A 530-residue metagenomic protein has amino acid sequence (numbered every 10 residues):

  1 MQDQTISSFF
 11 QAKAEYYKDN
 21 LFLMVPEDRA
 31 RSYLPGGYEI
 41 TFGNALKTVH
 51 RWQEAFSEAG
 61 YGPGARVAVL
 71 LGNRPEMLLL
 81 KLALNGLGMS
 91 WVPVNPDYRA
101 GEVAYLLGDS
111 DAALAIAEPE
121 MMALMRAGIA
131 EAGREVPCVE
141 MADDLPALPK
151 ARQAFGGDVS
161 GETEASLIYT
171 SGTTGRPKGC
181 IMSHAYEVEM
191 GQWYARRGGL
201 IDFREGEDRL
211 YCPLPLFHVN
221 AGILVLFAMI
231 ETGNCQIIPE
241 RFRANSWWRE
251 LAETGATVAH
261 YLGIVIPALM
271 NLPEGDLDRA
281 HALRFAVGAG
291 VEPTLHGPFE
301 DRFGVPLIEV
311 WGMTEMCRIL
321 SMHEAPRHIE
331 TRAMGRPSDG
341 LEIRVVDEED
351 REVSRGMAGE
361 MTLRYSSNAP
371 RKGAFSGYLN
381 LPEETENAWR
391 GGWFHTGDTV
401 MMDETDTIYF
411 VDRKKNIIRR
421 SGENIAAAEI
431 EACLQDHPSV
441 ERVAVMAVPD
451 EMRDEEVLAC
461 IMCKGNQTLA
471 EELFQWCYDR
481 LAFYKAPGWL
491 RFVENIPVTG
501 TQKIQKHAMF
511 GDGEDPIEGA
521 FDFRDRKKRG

Functional and structural regions predicted by a protein language model:
M1-Q4, D143-E164: Flexible, low-complexity linker/hinge segments
Q2, L23-R74, L78-L82, R99-A104 (+1 more regions): Conserved AMP-binding/adenylate-forming core of the ANL superfamily
F9-F10, E58-A59, L82, G86-P149 (+5 more regions): Structural core segment of the AMP-binding/adenylate-forming
E58-Y61, A154-E162, L167-C212, T232-N234: Conserved adenylate-forming
Y98, A115, I343, E349 (+7 more regions): AMP-binding/adenylate-forming catalytic core of the ANL superfamily
V188-R209, F217-T257, A268, L272: Conserved AMP-binding/adenylation subdomain of ANL enzymes
E231, E253-Y261, M270-I329, E342 (+1 more regions): Gly/Ser/Thr-rich phosphate-binding loop
A482-K503, R524-G530: AMP-binding/adenylate-forming catalytic domain of the ANL superfamily
